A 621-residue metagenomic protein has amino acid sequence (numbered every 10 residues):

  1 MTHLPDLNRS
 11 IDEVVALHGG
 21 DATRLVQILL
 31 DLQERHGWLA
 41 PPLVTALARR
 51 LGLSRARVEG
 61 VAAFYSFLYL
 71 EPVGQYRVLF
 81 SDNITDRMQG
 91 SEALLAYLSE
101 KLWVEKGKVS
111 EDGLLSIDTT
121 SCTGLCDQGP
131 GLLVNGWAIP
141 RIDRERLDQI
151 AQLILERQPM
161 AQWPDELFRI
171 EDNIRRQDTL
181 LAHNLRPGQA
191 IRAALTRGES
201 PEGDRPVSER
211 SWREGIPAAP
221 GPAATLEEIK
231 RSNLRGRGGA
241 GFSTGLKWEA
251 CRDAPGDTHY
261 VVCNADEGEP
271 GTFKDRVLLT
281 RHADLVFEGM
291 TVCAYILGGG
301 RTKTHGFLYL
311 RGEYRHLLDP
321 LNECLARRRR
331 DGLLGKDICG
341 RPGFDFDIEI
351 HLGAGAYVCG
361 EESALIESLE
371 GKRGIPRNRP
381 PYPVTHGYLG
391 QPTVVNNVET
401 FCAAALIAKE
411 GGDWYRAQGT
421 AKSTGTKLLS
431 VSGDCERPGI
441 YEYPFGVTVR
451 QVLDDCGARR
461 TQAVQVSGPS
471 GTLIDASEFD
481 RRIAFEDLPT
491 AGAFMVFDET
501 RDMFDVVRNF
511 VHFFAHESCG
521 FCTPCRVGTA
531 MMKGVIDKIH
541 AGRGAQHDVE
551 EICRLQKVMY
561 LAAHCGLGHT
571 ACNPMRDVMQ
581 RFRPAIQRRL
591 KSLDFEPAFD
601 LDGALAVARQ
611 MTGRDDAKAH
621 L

Functional and structural regions predicted by a protein language model:
M1-L621: Feature of Fe-S/electron-transfer and energy-metabolism proteins that preferentially highlights extended coupling
